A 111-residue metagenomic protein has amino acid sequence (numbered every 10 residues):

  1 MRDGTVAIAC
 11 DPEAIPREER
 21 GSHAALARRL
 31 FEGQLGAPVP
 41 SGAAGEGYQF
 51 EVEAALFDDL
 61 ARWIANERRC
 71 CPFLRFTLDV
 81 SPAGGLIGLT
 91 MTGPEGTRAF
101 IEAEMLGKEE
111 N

Functional and structural regions predicted by a protein language model:
M1-D58, T77-N111: Secretory/periplasmic and organellar redox-cofactor proteins
A61-R62: N-terminal intrinsically disordered, cationic/polar leader segments that include organellar targeting peptides
L74: Conserved phosphate/anionic-ligand binding catalytic regions in large, soluble enzymes, centered on
